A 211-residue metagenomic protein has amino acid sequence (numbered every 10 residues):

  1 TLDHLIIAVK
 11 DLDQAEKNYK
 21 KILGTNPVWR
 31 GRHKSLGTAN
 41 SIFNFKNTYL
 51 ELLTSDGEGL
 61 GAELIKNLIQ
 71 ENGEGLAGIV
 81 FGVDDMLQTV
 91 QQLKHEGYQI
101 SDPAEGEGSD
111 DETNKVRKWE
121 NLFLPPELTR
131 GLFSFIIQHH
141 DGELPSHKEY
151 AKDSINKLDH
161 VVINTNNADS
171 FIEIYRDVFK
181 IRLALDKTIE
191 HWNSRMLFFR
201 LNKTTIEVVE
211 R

Functional and structural regions predicted by a protein language model:
T1-D13, E74-F81, F135-I172: N-terminal beta-strand motif that seeds the catalytic metal site of vicinal oxygen chelate
T1-N47, T54-G59: An N-terminus-focused feature that recognizes amino-terminal "leader" regions
I7, D11, I42-N44, L68-E74 (+3 more regions): Short, low-complexity cationic-aromatic patches
A15-K20, F43, L93, F171-R176 (+1 more regions): Conserved active-site tyrosine of GNAT-family acetyltransferases
G24-G31, G97-G106, K180-T188: Short secondary-structure junctions
K34, K46-V80, M86-G108: Active-site-adjacent scaffolding segments
E51, L87-S154, H191, L197-E207: Vicinal oxygen chelate
A151-T205: Aromatic-anchored, glycine/proline-accented short structural segments that stabilize local strand-turns or short
